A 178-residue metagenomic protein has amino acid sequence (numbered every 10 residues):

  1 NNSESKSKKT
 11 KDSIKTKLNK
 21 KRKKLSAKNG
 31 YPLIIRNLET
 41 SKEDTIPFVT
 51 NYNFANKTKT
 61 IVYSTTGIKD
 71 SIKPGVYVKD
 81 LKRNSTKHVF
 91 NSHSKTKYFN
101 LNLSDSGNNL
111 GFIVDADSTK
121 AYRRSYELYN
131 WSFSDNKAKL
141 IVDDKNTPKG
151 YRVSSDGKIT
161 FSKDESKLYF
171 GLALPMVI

Functional and structural regions predicted by a protein language model:
N1-P32, T45-P47, S64-Y77, N91-Y98 (+2 more regions): A flexible loop/linker signature enriched in serine peptidases of the S9 family
I35, T60-I61: Linear, non-domain "peripheral" regions
N37-S41, D80-N84, S132-N136: Short loop/turn segments that connect beta-strands within beta-propeller blades
E43, N51-Y52: Interaction-mediating elements
K57-K59, S106-N108, D164-S166: Short coil/turn segments that connect the beta-strands within blades of beta-propeller domains
R83-T86, N91-S92: WD40-like beta-propeller blades
I159-L172: P-loop NTPase catalytic cores that bind/hydrolyze ATP
